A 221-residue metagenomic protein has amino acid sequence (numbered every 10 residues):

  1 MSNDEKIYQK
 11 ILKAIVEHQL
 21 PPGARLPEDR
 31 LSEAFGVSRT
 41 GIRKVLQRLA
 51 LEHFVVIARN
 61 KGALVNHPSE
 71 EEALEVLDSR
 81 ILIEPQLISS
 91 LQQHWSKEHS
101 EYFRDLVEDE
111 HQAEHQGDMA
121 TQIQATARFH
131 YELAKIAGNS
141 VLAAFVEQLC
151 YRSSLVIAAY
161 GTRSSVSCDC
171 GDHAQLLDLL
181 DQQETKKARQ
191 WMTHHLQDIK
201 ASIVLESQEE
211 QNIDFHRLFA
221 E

Functional and structural regions predicted by a protein language model:
M1-Q93, K135, V204-E221: Short linear motifs at protein or domain termini
S2, E101, S164-C168: Short helix-capping and inter-helix turn/linker motifs at the boundaries of alpha-helical repeat units
R43-K44, H94-K97, T121-I123, V141-A144 (+2 more regions): Juxtamembrane/interface motifs at transmembrane-helix termini
A50, V55-V56, L149-Y151, S165-S167: Mobile beta-alpha loop/short-helix "lid" or hinge segments that flank ligand
N60, I83, D105, C168-G171: Alpha-helix N-cap/N′ positions at the starts of helices
E72, V76, I88, W95-A158 (+2 more regions): Conserved amphipathic alpha-helical segments that form helical-bundle/coiled-coil interaction surfaces
S164-E221: C-terminal regulatory/effector modules of DNA-binding transcriptional regulators
